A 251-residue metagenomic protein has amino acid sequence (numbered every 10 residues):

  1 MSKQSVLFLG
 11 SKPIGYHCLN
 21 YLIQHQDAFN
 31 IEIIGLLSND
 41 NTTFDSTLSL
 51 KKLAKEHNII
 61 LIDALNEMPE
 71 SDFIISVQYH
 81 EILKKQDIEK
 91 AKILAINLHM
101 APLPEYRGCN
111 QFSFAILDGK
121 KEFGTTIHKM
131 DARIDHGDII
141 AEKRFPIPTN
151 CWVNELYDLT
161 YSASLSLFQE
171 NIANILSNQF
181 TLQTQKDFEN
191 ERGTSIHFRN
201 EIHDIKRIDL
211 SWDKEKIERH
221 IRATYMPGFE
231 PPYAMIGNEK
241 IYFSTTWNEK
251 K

Functional and structural regions predicted by a protein language model:
M1-K251: One-carbon transfer enzymes
